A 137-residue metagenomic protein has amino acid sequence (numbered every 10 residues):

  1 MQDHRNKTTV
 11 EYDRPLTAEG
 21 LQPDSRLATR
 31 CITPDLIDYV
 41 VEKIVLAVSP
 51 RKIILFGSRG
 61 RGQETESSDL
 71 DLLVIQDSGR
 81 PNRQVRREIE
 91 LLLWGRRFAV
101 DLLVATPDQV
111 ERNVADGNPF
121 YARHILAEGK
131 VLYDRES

Functional and structural regions predicted by a protein language model:
Q2-K52, R61-E66, Q76-S137: Catalytic core of pol beta-like nucleotidyltransferases
F56-S58: Glycine-rich beta-strand-to-loop/alpha-helix junction loops that act as flexible
D71-V74: Short beta-strand->loop micro-motif that forms the acidic, two-metal-ion catalytic signature in nucleotide-processing
